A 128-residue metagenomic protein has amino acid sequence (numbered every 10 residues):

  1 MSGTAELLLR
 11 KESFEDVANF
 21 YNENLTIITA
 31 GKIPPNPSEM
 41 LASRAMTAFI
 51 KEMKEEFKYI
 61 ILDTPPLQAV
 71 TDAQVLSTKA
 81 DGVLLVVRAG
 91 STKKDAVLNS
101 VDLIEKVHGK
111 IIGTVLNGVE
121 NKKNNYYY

Functional and structural regions predicted by a protein language model:
M1-Y128: P-loop NTP-binding module
